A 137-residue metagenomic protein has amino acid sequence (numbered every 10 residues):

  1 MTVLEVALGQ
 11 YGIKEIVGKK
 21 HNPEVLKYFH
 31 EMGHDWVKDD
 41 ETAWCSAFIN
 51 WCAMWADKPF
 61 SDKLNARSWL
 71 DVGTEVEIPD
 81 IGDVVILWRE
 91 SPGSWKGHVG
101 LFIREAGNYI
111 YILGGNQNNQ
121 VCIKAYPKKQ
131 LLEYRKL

Functional and structural regions predicted by a protein language model:
M1, K58-C122: ...with weaker cross-activation on analogous glycine-rich loops/strands in unrelated enzymes
M1-A56: N-terminal capping segments
L4, I110, L132: A broad, low-specificity signal marking well-ordered, structured residues that form hydrophobic/aromatic
C122-K128: Short amphipathic beta-strand/extended segments with alternating polar/hydrophobic composition
K129-L137: Low-complexity, Gly/Ser/Thr/Pro-rich intrinsically disordered linker/tail segments
